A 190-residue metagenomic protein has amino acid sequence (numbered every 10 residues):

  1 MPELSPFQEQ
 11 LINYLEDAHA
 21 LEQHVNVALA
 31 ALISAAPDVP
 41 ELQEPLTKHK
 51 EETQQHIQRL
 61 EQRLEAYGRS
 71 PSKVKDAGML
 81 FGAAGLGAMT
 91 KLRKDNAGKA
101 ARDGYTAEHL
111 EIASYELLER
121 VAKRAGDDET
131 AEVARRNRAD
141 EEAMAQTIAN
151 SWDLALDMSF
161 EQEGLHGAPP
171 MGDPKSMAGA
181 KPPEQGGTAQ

Functional and structural regions predicted by a protein language model:
M1-Q190: Amphipathic alpha-helical hairpins
